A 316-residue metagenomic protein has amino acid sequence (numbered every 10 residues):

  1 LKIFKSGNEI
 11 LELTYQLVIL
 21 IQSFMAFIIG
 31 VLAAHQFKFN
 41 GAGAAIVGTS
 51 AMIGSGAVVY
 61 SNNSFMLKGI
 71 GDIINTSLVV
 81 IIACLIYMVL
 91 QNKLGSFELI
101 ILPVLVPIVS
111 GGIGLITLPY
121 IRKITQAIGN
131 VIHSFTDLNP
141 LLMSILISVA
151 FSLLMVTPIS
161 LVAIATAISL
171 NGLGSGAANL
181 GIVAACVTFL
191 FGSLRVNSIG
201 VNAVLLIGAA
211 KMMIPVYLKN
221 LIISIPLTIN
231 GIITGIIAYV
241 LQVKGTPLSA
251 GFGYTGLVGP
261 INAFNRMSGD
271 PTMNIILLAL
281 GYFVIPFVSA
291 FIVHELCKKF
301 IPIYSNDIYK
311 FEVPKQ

Functional and structural regions predicted by a protein language model:
L1-Q316: Pore-lining transmembrane helices
